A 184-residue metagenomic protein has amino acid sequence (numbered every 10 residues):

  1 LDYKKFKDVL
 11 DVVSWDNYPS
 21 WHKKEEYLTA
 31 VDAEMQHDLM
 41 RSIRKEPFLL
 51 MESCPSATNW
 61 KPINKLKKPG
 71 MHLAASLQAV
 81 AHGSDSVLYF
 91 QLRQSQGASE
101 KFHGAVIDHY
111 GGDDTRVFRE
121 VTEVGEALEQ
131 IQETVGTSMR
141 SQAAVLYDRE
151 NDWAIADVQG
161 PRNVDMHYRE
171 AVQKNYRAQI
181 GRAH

Functional and structural regions predicted by a protein language model:
K7-D11, W15-H184: Carbohydrate-binding surfaces of carbohydrate-active enzymes
